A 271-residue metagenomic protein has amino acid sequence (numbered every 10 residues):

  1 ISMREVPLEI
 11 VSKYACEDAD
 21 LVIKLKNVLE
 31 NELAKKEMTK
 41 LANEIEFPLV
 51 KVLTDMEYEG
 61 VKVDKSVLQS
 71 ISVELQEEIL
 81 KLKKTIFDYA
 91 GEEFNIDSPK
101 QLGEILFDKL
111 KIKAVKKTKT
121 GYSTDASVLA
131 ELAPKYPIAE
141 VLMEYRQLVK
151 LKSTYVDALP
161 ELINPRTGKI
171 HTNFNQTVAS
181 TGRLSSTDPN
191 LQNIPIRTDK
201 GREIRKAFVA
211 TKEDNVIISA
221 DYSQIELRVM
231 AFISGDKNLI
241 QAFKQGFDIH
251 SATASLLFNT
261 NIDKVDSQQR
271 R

Functional and structural regions predicted by a protein language model:
I1-D199, V209, D214-V216, S223-E226 (+3 more regions): Conserved "right-hand" nucleotidyltransferase catalytic core of DNA-directed polymerases
I96-D97, A242-K244: Conserved, non-catalytic sequence blocks in retroelement Pol enzymes and Pol-derived host proteins
R202, L227-R228, F232, S251-A252: Feature representing long, continuous alpha-helical segments
N215-I217, L239, K264: A short glycine/serine-rich beta->alpha loop
F232, D236-L239: Signal-transmission/dimerization alpha-helices at domain junctions
Q245-R270: Generic long, charged, amphipathic alpha-helical segments
